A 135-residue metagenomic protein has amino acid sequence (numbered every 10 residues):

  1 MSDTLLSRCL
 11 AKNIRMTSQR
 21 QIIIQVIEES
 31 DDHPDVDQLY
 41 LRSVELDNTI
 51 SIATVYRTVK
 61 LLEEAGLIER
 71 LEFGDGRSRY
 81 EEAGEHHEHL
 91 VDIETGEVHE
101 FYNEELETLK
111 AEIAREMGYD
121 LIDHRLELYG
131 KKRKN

Functional and structural regions predicted by a protein language model:
M1-N13: Short, Lys/Arg-enriched N-terminal segment that forms or immediately precedes the first helix of a structured domain
I14, E28-D31, E45-L46: Short helix-capping/hinge SLiMs at alpha-helix to coil transitions
M16-S18: Short helix-coil-helix linker/hinge
Q21-V26: Pre-recognition alpha-helix immediately N-terminal to the DNA-recognition helix within helix-turn-helix or winged-helix
D37-D47: DNA-recognition alpha helix
V55-A65: Basic amphipathic alpha-helical segments that dock to polyanions
E64-N135: Non-DNA-binding regulatory cores of transcription-related proteins, predominantly C-terminal effector-binding
